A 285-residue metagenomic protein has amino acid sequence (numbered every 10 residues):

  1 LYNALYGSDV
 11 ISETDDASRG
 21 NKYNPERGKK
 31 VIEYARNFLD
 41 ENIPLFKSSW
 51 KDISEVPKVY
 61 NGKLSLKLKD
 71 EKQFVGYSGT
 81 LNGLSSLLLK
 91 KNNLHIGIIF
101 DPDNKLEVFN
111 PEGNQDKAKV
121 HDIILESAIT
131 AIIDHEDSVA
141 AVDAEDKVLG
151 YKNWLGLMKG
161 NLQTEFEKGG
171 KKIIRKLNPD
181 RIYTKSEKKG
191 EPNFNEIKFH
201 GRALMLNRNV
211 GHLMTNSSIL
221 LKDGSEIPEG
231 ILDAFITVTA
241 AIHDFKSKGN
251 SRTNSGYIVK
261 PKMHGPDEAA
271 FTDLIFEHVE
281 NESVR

Functional and structural regions predicted by a protein language model:
L1-F271, E277-V284: Catalytic alpha/beta active-site cores
